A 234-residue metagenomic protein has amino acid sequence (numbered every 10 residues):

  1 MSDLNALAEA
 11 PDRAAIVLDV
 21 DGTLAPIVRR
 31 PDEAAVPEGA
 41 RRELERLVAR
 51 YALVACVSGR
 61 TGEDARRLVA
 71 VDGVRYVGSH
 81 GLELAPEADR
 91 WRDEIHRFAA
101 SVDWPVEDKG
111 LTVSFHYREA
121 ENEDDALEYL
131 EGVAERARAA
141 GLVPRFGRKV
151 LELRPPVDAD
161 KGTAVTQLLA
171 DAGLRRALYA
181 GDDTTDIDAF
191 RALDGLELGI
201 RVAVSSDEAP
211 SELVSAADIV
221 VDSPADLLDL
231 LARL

Functional and structural regions predicted by a protein language model:
M1-V20, L24-P31, R46, A170-G173: Non-catalytic pre-domain segments flanking phosphatase-related domains
P11, P37, G162-L234: Mg2+-dependent phosphoryl-transfer enzymes with acidic/Ser/Thr/Gly-rich catalytic loops
A14-I16, V74, A177: The start of beta-strands in P-loop NTPase/AAA+ ATPase cores
T23, G62, T185: Conserved Rossmann-like nucleotide-cofactor binding loop
I27-R29, A34-L111: Active-site phosphate-binding/coordination module
V69-G73, A140, L196-E197, S215-A217: Short, structured coil segments at secondary-structure junctions
D108-L198: Conserved acidic, metal-coordinating active-site core of Asp-based, Mg2+-dependent phosphoryl-transfer enzymes
